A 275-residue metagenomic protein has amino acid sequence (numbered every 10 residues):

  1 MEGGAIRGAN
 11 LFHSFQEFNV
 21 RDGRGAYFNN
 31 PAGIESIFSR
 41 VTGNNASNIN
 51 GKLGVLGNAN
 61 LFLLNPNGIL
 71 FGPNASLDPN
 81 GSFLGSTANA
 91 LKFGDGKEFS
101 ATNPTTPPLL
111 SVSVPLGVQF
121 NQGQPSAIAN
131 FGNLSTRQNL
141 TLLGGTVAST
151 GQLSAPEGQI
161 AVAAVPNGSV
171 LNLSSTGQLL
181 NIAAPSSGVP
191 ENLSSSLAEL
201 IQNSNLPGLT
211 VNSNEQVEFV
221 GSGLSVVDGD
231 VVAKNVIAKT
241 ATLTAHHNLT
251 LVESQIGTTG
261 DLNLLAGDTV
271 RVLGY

Functional and structural regions predicted by a protein language model:
M1-Y275: Extracellular and secretory-pathway beta-repeat/beta-biased strand scaffolds
